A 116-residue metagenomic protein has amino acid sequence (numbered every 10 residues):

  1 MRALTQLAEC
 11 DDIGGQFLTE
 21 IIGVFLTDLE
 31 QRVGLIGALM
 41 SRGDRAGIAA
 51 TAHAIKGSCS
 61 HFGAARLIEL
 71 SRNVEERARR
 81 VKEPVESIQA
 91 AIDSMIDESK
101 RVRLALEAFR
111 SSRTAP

Functional and structural regions predicted by a protein language model:
M1-P116: Two-component system phosphorelay core
